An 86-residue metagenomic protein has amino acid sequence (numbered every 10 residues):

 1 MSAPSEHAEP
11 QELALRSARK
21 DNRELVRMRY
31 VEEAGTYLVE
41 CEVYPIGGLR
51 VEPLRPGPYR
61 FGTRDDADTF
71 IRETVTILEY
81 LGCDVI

Functional and structural regions predicted by a protein language model:
M1-P45: Short N-terminal "domain-start" leader segments that mark the transition from disordered tails or signal peptides into
L38, A67-T69, L78: Amphipathic alpha-helical interaction segments
Y44-P53: Acidic Ser/Thr/Pro-rich low-complexity disordered segments that often serve as glycosylated linkers/stalks around
I46-G47, Y59, F70-V75: Short C-terminal domain-edge/linker segments immediately following a structured domain
E52-T69: A short, exposed loop/beta-hairpin motif centered on an aromatic-Gly-Thr core
E73-V85: Short arginine-rich
